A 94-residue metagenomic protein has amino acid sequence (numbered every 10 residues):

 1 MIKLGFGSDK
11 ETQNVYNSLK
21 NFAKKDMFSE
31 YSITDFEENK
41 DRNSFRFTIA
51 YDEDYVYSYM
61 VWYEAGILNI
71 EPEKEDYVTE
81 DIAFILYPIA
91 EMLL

Functional and structural regions predicted by a protein language model:
M1-S44: Negatively charged, low-complexity tracts enriched in Asp/Glu with abundant Ser/Thr
V15-L19, I67-L94: Ampiphathic alpha-helical segments that act as solvent-exposed interaction surfaces
F28-E80: Acidic, low-complexity, intrinsically disordered interaction modules
